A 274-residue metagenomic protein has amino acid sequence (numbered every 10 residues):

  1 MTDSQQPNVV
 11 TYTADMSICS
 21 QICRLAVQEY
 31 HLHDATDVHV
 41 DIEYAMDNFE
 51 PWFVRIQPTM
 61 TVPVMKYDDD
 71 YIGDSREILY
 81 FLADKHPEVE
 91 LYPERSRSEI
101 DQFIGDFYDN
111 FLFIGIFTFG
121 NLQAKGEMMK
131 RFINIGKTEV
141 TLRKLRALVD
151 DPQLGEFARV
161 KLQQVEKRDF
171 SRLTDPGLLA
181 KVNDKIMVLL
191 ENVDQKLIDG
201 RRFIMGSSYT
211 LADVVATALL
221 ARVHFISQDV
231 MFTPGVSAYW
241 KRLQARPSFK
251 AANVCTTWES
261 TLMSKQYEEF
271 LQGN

Functional and structural regions predicted by a protein language model:
M1-G155: GST-like domain detector, emphasizing the conserved glutathione-binding G-site in the N-terminal thioredoxin-like
A14, L211, T256-T257: Short, solvent-exposed turn/loop segments enriched in Gly/Ser/Thr/Pro and often Arg
H31, A83-P87, Y108, L112 (+4 more regions): Hydrophobic/aromatic-lined pockets within catalytic cores
E90-Y92, R202-G206, K250-V254: Short, hydrophobic secondary-structure boundary micro-motifs
E99-D106, E127-N134, R172-G177, M263-N274: Short flexible/disordered coil segments
F113-K241: GST-like fold's C-terminal all-alpha helical module
L220-N274: Long, positively charged, glycine-interspersed low-complexity recognition regions
